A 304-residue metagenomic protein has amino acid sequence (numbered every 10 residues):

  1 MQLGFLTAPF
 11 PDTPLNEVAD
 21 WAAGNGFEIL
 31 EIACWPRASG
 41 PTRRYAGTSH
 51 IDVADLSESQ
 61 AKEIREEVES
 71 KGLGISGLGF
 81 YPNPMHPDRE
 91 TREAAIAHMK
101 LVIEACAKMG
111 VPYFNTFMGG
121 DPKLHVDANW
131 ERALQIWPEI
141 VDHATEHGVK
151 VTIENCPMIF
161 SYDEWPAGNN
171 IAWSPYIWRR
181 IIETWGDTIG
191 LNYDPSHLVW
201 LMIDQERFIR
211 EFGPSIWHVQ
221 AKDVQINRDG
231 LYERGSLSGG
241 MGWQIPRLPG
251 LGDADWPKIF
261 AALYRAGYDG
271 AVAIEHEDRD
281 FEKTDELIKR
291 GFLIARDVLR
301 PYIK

Functional and structural regions predicted by a protein language model:
M1-I29, C34-A38, E69, G110 (+2 more regions): Histidine-acidic metal/acid-base catalytic patches
Q2-F5, T48-H50, H86-D88, L124-V126 (+1 more regions): A short, structure-level motif marking secondary-structure boundaries and short turns
P9, D55-E58, E93, E131 (+2 more regions): Conserved phosphate-coordination/catalytic loops
P9, H50-D52, Y81-H86, G120-K123 (+2 more regions): Short histidine/acidic/glycine/proline-rich micro-motifs that form metal- and phosphate-coordinating active-site loops
A33-E63, L124: Glycine-rich, proline-tolerant flexible connector loops at the mouths of alpha/beta enzymes
K62-G77, P84-Y193, W200, E211 (+3 more regions): Active-site acidic/histidine proton-transfer and metal-coordination neighborhood in alpha/beta enzyme cores
G74-G79, S238-G240: Short, basic/glycine-rich phosphate-binding loops at helix/coil junctions that contact nucleotide phosphates
